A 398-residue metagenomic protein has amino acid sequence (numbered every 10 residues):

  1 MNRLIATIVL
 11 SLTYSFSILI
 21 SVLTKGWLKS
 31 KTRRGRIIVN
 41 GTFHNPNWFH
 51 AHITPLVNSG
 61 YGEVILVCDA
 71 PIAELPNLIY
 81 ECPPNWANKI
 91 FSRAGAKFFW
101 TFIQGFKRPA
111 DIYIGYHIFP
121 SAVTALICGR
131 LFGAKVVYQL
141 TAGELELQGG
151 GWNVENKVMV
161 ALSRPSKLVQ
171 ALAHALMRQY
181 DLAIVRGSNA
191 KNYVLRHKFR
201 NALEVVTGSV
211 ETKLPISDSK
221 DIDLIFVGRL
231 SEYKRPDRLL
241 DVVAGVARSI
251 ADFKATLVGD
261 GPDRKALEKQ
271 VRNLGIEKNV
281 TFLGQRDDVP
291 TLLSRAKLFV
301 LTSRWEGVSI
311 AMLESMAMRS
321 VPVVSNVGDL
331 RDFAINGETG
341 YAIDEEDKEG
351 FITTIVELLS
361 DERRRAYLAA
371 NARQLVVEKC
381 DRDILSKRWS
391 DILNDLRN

Functional and structural regions predicted by a protein language model:
I37-V39, V210, I216-K234, L239-V243: Conserved donor-binding/catalytic core segment of Leloir-type glycosyltransferases
G115-S121, L140: Short His-centered aromatic/hydrophobic patch
L131, L162-L182: Membrane-proximal helix-turn-helix segments that form the acceptor-binding/catalytic region of lipid-linked
I225-G228, P236-F282, S360-R364, N398: A conserved nucleotide-sugar
Q285, R304: Aromatic "clamp/platform" in nucleotide-sugar-dependent glycosyltransferases that forms part of the donor/acceptor
V321-V324, A334: Short hydrophobic beta-strand element within catalytic cores of glycosyltransferases and related nucleotide-activated
N336-G337, Y341-K348, E357-E362: Conserved acidic donor-binding segment of nucleotide-sugar-dependent glycosyltransferases
G350, E357, R364-K379, L385-D391: A short, well-ordered alpha-helix in the C-terminal region of glycosyltransferases
